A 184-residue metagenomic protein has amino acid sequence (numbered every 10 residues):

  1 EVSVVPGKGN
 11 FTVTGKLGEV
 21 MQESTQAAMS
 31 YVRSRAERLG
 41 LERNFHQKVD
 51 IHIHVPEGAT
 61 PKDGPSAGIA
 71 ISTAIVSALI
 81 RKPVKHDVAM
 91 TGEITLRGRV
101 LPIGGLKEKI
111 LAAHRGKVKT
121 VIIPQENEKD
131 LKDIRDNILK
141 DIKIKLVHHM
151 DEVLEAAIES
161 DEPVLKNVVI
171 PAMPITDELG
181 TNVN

Functional and structural regions predicted by a protein language model:
E1-N184: Peripheral, non-AAA+ core regions of ATP-driven protein-machinery
